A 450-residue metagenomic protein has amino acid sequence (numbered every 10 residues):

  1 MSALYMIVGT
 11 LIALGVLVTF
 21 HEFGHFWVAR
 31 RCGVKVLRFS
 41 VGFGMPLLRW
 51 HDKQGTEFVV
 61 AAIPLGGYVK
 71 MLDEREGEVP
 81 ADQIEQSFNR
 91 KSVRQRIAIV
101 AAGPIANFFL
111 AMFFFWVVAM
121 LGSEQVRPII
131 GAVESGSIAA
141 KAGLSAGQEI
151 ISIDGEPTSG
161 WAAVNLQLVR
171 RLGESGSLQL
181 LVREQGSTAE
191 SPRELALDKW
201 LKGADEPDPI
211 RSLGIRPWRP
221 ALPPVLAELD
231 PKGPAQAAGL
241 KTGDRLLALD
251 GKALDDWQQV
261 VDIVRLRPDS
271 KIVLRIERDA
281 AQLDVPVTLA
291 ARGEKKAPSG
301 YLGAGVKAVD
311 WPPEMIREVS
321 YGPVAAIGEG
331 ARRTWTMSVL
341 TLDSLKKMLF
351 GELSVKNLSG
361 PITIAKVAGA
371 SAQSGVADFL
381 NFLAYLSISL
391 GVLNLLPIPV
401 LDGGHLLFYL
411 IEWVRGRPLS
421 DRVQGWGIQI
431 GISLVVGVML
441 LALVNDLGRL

Functional and structural regions predicted by a protein language model:
M1-T10: Feature marks short, highly hydrophobic, charge-poor N-terminal signal-anchor/signal peptide-like helices that anchor
S2, Q86-R94, D208-A248, K252-A253 (+3 more regions): Functional transmembrane alpha-helices
T19, F23-V28, I105, F109 (+2 more regions): Active-site His/Glu-centered metal-binding helix of metallohydrolases
H21-G24, V60, G103, N394 (+2 more regions): Divalent metal-coordination and catalytic microenvironments
R30-F114, R183, E190-L197, K202-D208 (+5 more regions): Membrane-embedded helix-turn/re-entrant segments that form the catalytic/gating core of multi-pass membrane enzymes
R31-G33, F114-A132, V444-L450: Aromatic-capped interface at the extracytoplasmic side of an N-terminal signal-anchor transmembrane helix
L72-A81, F88-K91, G131-W200: Juxtamembrane extramembrane loops of integral membrane proteins
P128-A132, A139, L222-E228: Short beta-strand segments of a lipoyl-like beta-sandwich/carrier module
